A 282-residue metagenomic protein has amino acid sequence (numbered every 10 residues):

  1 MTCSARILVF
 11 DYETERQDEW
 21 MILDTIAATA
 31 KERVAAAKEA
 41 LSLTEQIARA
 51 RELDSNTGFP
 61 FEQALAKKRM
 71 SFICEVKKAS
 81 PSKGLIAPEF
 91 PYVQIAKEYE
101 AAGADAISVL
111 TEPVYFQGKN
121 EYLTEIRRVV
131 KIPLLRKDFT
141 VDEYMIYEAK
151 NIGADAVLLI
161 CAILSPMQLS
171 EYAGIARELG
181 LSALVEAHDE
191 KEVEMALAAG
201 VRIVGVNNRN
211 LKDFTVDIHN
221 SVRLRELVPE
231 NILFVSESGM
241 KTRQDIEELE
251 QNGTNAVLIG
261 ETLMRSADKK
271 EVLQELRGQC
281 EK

Functional and structural regions predicted by a protein language model:
F10-L134, V141, P166, I175 (+4 more regions): Conserved N-terminal beta1-alpha1 strand-loop-helix module at the mouth
G103, V129-I132, N151-V157, R177-L181 (+3 more regions): Glycine-enriched alpha-helix->loop->beta-strand junction motifs that scaffold or abut catalytic
L134-A176: Hydrophobic, well-structured mid-protein blocks that either form specific transmembrane helices
V141-I152, K191-A199, M240-N255: Catalytic cores of alpha/beta
I152-L164, V206-D213, T254-V272: Glycine-rich phosphate-binding active-site loops on the catalytic face of alpha/beta enzymes
I203-I259: Catalytic-face loop-and-helix region of soluble metabolic enzyme cores
L227, R265-K282: C-terminal helical cap(s) of enzyme catalytic domains, especially alpha/beta-barrels
